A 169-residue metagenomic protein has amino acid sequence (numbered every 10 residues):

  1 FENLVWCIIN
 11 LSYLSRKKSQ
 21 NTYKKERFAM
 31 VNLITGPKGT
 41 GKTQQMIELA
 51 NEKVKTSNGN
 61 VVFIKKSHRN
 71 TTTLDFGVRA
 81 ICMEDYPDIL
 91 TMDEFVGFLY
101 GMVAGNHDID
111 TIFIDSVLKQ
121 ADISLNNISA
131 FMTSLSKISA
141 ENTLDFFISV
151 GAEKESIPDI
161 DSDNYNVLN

Functional and structural regions predicted by a protein language model:
F1-A29: Short, Lys/Arg-enriched N-terminal segments with co-localized hydrophobic residues within the first ~10-30 amino acids
N3, F63-I64, F113, L135: Conserved short hydrophobic patches within well-ordered secondary structure
V5, T71-T72, G105-I109: Short hydrophobic/aromatic-rich motifs at helix boundaries and adjacent loops
K17-K18, K24-K25, K38, K42 (+5 more regions): Context-gated lysine
E26, L33, Y165-N169: Charged, low-complexity C-terminal accessory regions
V31-G101, I157-D159: Conserved P-loop
V103, D108-N169: Replace "adjacent to P-loop NTPase cores in ATP/GTP-dependent enzymes" with "adjacent to NTP-binding cores
